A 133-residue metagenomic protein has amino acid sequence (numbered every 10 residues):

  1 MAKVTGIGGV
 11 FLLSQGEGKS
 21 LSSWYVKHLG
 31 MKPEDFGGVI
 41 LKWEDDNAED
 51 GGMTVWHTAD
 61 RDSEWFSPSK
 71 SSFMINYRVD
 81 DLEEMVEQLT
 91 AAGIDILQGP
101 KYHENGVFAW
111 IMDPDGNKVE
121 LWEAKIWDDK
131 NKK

Functional and structural regions predicted by a protein language model:
M1-L12, K27, E34-F36, V86-K133: Vicinal oxygen chelate
A2-T5, F11-V55: Core segments of cupin and vicinal oxygen chelate
A2-V4, F66-S69: Short, flexible turn/loop "capping" segments at secondary-structure junctions
G9, G51-M53, S72-M74, G106: Structural motif
E17, D46-D50, R61-S63, D80-E84: Short, charged/polar surface micro-motifs in flexible loops or helix N-caps
W56-R61, I94: Short amphipathic beta-strand starts and helix->beta connectors
A59-W65, D129-N131: A short, acidic/glycine-rich surface segment
P68-L89: Mid-chain, well-packed structural core segment of small domains
